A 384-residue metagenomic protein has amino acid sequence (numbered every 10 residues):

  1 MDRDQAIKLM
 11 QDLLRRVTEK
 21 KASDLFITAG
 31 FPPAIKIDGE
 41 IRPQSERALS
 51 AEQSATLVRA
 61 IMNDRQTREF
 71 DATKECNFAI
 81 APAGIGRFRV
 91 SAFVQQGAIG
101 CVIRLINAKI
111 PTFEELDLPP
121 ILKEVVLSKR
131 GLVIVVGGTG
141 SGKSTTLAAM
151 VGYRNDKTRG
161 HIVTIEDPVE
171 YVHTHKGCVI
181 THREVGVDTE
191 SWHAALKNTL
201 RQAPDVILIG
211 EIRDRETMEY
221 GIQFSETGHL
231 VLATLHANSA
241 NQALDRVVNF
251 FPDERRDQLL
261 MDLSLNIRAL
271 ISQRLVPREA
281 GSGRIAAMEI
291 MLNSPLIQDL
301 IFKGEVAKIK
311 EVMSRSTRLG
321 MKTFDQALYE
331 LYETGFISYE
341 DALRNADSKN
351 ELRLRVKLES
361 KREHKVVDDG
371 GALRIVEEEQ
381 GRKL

Functional and structural regions predicted by a protein language model:
M1-L384: Short, flexible helix-loop junctions that flank or precede catalytic/ligand sites
